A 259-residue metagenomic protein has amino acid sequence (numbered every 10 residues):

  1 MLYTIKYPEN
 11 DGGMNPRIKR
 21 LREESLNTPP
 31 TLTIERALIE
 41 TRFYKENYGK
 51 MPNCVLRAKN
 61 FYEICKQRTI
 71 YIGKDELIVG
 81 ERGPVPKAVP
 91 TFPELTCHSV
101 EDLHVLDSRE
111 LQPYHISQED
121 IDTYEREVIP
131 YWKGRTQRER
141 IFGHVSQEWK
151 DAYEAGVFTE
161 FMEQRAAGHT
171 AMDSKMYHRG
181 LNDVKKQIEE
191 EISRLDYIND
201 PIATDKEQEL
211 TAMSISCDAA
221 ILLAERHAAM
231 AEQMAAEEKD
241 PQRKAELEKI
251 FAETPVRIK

Functional and structural regions predicted by a protein language model:
L2-D196: Long, non-catalytic protein-protein interaction scaffolds
M176, L181-K259: Structured, charged N-terminal subsegments at the starts of enzyme catalytic cores and at intra-chain domain/subunit
